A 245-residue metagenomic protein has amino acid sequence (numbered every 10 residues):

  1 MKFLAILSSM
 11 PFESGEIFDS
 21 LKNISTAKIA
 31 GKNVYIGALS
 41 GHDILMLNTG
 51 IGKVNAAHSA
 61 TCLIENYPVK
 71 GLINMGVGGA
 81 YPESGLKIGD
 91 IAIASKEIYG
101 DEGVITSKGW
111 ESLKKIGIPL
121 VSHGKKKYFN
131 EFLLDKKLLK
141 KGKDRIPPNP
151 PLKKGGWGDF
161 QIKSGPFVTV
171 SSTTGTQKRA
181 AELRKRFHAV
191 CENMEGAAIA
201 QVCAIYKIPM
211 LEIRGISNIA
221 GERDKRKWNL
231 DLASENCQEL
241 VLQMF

Functional and structural regions predicted by a protein language model:
M1-T61, N66-Y67: N-terminal short beta-loop-beta anion/metal-coordinating cradle
L45-T49, S164-V168, I213: Active-site-proximal beta-strand elements of phosphoester/diester hydrolases
K70-I73: Structural motif
P82-I146, D159-R186: Mid-sequence, gly/pro-rich, charge-dense loop/helix-turn segments that line enzyme active sites
K154-W157: Glycine-biased, low-complexity coil/linker segments
V170-E212, G221: A C-terminal functional module that forms or caps the active site or interfaces directly with catalytic machinery
A220-F245: His/Asp/Glu-rich mid-to-C-terminal helical/loop segments that flank catalytic regions of hydrolases
